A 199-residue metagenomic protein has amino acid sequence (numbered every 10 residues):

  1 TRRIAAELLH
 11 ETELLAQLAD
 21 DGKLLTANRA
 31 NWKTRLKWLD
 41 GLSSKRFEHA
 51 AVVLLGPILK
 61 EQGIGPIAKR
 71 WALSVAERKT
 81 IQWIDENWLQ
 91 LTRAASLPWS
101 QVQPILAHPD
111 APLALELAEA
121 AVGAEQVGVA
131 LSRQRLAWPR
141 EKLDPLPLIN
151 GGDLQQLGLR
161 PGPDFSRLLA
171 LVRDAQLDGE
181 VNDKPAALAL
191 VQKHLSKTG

Functional and structural regions predicted by a protein language model:
T1-E125, V129: Conserved, hydrophobic alpha-helical core segments of structured domains
A27, A120-G199: Charged substrate- and nucleic-acid-binding regions of tRNA-handling and nucleotidyl-transfer enzymes, centered on
